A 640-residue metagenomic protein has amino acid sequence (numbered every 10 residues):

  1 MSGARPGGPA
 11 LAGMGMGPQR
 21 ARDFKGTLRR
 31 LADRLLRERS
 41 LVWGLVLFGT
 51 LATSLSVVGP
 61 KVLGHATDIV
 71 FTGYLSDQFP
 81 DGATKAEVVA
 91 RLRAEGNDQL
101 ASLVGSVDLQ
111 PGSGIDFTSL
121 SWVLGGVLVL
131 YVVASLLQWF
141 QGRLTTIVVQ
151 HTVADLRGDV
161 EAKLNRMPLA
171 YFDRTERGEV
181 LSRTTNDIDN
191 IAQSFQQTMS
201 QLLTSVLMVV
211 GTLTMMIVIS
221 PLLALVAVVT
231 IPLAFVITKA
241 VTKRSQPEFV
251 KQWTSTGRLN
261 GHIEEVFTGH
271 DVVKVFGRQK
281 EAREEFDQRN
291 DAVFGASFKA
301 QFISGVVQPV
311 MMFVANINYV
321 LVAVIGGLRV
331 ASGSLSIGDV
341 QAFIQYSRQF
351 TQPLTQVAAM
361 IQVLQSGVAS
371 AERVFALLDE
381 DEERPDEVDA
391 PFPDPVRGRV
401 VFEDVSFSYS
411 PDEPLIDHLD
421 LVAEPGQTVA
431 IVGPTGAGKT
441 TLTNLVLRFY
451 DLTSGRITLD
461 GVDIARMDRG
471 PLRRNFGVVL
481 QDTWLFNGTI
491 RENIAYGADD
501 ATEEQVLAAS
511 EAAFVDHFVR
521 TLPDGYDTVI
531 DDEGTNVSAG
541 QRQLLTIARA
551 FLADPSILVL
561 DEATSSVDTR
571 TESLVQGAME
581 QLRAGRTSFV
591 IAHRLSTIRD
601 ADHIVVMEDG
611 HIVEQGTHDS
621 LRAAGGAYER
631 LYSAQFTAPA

Functional and structural regions predicted by a protein language model:
M1-G59, L63, I69-V127, Q141-T145 (+8 more regions): Membrane-integrated ABC transporters
G13-F24, F48, L55-S76, S121-W122 (+14 more regions): Juxtamembrane helix-loop junctions of ABC transporter transmembrane domains
D33-S40, L169-A170, N186-F195, M199 (+8 more regions): An intracellular "coupling" helix at the cytosolic face of ABC transporter transmembrane type-1 domains
R37, L41-S54, Q197-K251, V322-L335 (+1 more regions): Transmembrane helices of ABC transporter permease
V160, L164, V273, F294 (+2 more regions): Helix-loop junctions and hydrophobic alpha-helical segments within the transmembrane domains of large membrane
L164, F286, V374, F402-D404: Conserved catalytic Walker-motif region of ABC-type ATPase nucleotide-binding domains
M215-V229, K299-E372, L377-L378: Helix-loop-helix
D386-A640: ABC-type nucleotide-binding domain
